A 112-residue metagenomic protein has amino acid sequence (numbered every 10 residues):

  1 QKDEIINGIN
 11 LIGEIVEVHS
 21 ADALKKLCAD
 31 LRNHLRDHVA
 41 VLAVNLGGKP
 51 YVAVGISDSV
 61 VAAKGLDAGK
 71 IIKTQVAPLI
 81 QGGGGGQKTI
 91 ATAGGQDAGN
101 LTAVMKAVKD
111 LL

Functional and structural regions predicted by a protein language model:
Q1-D3: Long, charged amphipathic helices and adjacent flexible linkers at domain junctions
I9-L112: Glycine-rich, acidic loop segments that terminate in or are immediately followed by a histidine
